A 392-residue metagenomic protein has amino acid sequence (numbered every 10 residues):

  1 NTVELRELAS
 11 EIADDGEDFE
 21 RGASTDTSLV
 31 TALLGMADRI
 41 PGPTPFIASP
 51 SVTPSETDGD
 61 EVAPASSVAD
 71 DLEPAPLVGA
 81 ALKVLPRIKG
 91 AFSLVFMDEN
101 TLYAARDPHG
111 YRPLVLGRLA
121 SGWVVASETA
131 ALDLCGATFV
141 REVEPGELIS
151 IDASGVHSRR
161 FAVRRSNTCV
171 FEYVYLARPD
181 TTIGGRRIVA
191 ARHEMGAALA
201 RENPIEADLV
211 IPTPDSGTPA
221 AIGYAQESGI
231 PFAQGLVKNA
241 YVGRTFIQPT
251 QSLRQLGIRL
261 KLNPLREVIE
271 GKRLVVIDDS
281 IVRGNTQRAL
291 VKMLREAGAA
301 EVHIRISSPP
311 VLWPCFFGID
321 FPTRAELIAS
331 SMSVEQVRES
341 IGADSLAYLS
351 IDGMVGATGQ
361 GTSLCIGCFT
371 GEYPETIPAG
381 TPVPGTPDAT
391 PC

Functional and structural regions predicted by a protein language model:
T2-E144, S150-A207, T213, E301: Conserved short alpha-helical segments that host acidic/polar catalytic motifs at enzyme active sites
F19, R39-I40, E202-D208, Q226-A233 (+2 more regions): Secondary-structure transition/capping motifs at alpha-helix termini and the adjoining loop/turn into the next element
A23, S28-L33, F232-G243, R338-T358: A conserved beta-strand->alpha-helix junction
L85, N100-T101, G136-E142, A162 (+1 more regions): PRPP-dependent phosphoribosyltransferase catalytic core
Y103, Y111-R112, L132-L134, H157-S158 (+5 more regions): Flexible loop/turn segments at secondary-structure boundaries
V210, G217-Y224, S228, F232 (+2 more regions): Extended, hydrophobic alpha-helical segments in both membrane/secreted and soluble proteins
G229-V275, N285, L312-P322: Short, glycine/charge-rich flexible loops or terminal/linker lids adjacent to PRPP-binding catalytic cores
P264-E267, K272-K292, S330-A343: Phosphate/diphosphate-binding loops
